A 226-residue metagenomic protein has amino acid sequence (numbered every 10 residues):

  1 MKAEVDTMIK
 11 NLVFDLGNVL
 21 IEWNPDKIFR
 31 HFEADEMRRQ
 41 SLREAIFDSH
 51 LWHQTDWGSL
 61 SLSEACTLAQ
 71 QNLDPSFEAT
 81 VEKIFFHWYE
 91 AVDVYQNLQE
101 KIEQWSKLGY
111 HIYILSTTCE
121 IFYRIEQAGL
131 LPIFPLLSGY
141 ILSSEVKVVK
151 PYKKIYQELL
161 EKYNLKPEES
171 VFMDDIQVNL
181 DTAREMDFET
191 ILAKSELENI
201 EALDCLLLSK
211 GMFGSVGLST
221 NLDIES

Functional and structural regions predicted by a protein language model:
K2-F47, E185-M186: Active-site neighborhood of HAD-like aspartate-dependent phosphohydrolases
K2-I9, C119-E120, R124-S226: Asp-based, Mg2+/Mn2+-dependent phosphohydrolase catalytic module
D15-N18, G58, I114, Y140 (+1 more regions): Generic structural signal for small/hydrophobic residues in well-ordered secondary structure, especially within
I28-F29, I46, A65-Q70, F85 (+1 more regions): Hydrophobic alpha-helical core bundles mediating ligand binding, dimerization, or RNAP-core interactions
F29, Q99-E103, L180: Short amphipathic alpha-helical segments and helix-helix/interface helices
A34-A45, L73-F85, G211-L218: Short, surface-exposed acidic
L51, T55-Q99: Metal-dependent phosphoesterase signature
A79-Q127: Substrate-recognition element of Asp-dependent hydrolases with the DxDx(T/V) motif
